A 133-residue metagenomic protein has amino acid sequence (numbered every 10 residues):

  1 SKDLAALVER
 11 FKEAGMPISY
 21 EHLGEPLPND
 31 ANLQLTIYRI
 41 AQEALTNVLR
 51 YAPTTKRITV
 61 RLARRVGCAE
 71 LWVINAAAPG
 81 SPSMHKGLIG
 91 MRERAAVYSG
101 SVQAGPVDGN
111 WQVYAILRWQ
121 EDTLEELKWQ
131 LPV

Functional and structural regions predicted by a protein language model:
S1-M16: Short beta-to-alpha transition helix within the HATPase_c
Y20-A41: Conserved short strand/loop->alpha-helix "switch" segment adjacent to the catalytic nucleotide/phosphoryl-transfer site
A44, M91: Conserved phosphate/oxyanion-binding catalytic-loop motifs
V48-L49: Short helix-loop "hinge" at the ATP-lid/N-box region of the Bergerat-fold HATPase_c
R57-G67, W72-N75: Short beta-strand/loop element within the Bergerat-fold HATPase_c
G67-E70, A77-P79, V107-Y114: Glycine-rich nucleotide-binding loop
L71-I89: Glycine-rich/acidic phosphate-handling loop/turn and adjacent ATP-lid/helix of nucleotide-binding kinase/ATPase domains
R94-V133: Flexible, glycine-/charge-rich segments associated with ATP-binding catalytic modules
